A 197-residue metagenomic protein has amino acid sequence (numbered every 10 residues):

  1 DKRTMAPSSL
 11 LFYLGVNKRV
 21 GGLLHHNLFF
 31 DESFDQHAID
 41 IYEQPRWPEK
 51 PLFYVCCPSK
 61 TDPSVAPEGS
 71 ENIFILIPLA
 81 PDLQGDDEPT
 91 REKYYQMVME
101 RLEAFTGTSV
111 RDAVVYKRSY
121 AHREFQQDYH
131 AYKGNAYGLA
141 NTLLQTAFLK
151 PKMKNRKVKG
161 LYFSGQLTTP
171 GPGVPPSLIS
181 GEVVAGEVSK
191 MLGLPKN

Functional and structural regions predicted by a protein language model:
D1-A66: Mid-domain catalytic core of redox enzymes that form a hydrophobic substrate pocket/lid adjacent to a catalytic redox
R19-V20, R46-P48, E88-Q127: Flavin-binding catalytic cores
Y54, T108-P170: A glycine-rich dinucleotide-binding beta-alpha-beta segment and adjacent secondary-structure elements that constitute
P63-S70, K152-R156: Short glycine/proline-enriched loop/turn "hinge" motifs that connect secondary-structure elements and lie
P78-G85: Amphipathic alpha-helix from the class-I
Q166-S189: A conserved FAD-binding loop/helix module that cradles the flavin
K190-N197: Active-site-proximal substrate-binding core of FAD-dependent oxidoreductases
